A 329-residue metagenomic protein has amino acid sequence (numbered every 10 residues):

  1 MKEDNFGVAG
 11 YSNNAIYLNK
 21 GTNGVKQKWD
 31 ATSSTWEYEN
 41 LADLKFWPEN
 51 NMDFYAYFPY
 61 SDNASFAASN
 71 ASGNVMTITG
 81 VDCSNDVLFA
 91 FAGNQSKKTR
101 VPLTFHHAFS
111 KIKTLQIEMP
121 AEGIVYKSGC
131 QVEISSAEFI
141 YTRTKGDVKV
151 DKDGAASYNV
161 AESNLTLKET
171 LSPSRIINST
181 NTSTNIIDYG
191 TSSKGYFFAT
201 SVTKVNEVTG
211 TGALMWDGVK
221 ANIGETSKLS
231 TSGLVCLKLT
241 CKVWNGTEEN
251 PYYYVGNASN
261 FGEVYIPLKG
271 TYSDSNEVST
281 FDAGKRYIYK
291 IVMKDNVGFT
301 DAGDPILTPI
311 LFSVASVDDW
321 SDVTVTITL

Functional and structural regions predicted by a protein language model:
M1-T144, D151-K152, L171-S172, N178-G190 (+4 more regions): Short, low-hydrophobicity acidic/polar segments
F46-W47, L229, F281: Hydrophobic beta-strand core residues of beta-sandwich domains
N70-S96, N250-V297: Short beta-strand elements
D147-Y158, N164: Solvent-exposed beta-strand/loop surfaces of large extracellular or lumenal domains
I177-Y272: Extended serine/threonine-enriched, polar tracts that run as long, contiguous segments within proteins
F281-L329: Intrinsically disordered, low-complexity repeat and linker tracts
